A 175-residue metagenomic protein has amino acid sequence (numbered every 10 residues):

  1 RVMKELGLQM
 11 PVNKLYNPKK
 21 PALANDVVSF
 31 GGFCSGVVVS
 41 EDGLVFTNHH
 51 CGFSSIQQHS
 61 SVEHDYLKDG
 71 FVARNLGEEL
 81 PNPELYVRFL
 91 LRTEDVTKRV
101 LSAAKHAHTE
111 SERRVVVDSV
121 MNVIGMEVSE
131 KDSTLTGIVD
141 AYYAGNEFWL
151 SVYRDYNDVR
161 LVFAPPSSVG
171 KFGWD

Functional and structural regions predicted by a protein language model:
R1-D175: Terminal presequence/propeptide segments associated with secretion/organelle targeting and zymogen/polyprotein
